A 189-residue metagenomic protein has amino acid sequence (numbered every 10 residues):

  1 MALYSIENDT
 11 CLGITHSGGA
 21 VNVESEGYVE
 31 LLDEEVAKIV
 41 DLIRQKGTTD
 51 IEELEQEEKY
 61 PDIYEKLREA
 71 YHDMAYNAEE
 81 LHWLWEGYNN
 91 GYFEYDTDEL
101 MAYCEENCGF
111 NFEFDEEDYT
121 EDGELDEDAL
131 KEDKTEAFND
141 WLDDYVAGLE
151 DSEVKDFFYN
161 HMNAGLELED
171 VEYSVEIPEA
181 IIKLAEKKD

Functional and structural regions predicted by a protein language model:
A2-N8: A short beta-strand micro-motif
G13-I177: Acidic, low-complexity, intrinsically disordered interaction modules
V175, I181-L184: Long, compositionally biased
A185-D189: Short acidic DE-rich linear segments
